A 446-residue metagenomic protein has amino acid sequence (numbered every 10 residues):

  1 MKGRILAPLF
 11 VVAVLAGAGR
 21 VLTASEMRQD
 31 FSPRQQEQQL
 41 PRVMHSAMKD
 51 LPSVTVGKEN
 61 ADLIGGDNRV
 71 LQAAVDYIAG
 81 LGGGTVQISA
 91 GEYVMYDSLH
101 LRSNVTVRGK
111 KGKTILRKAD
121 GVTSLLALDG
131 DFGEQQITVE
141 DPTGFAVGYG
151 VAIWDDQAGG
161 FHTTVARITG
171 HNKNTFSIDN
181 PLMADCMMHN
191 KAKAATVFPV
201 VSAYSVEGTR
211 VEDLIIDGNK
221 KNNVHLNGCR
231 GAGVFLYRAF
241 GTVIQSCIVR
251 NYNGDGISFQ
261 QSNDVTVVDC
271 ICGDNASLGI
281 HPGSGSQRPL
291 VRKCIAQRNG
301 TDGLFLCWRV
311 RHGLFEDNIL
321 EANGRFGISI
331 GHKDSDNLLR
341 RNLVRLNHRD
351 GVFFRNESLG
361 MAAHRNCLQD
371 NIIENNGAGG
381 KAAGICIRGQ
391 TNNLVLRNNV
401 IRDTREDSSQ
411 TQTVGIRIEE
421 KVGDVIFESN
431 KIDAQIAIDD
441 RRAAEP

Functional and structural regions predicted by a protein language model:
K2-D213, G218-N223, A443-P446: Extracellular "leader-to-stem" segments immediately downstream of a signal peptide or signal-anchor in secreted/lumenal
G80, H100-T106, S202-R210, H225-V243 (+3 more regions): Right-handed parallel beta-helix/beta-solenoid
N342, N399, N430: Detector for the Zn2+-coordinating histidines of canonical Cys2His2
R402: Catalytic-face loop-and-helix region of soluble metabolic enzyme cores
